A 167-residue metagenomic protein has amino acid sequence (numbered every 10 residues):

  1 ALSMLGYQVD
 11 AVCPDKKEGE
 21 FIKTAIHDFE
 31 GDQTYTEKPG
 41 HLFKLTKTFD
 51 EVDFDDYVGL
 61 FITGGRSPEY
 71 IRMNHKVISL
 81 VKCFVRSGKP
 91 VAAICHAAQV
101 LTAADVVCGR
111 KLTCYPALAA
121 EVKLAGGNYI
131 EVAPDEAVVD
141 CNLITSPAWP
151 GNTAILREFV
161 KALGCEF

Functional and structural regions predicted by a protein language model:
A1-S87, Q99-K111, A119-F167: Extended, subdomain-level signal for the structured scaffold at the beginning of enzyme domains
V91-A92, L112: A short beta-strand/loop micro-motif in the catalytic core of glycosyltransferases that engages the nucleotide-sugar
A93-I94, A103: A contiguous pocket-lining binding segment that forms or flanks enzyme active sites
